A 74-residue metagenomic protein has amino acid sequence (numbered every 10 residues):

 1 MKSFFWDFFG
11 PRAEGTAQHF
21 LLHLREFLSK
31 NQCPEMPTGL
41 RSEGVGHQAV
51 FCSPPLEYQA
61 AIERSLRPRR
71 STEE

Functional and structural regions predicted by a protein language model:
M1-K30: N-terminal acidic leader/helix
F4, E43, L66, S71-T72: Small/flexible residues
F20-L24, A60-S71: Short amphipathic alpha-helices in soluble, non-transmembrane regions that often serve as interface/regulatory elements
S29-Q32, P68-E74: Positively charged, polar, low-complexity stretches
Q32-S65: Short, intrinsically disordered low-complexity segments
